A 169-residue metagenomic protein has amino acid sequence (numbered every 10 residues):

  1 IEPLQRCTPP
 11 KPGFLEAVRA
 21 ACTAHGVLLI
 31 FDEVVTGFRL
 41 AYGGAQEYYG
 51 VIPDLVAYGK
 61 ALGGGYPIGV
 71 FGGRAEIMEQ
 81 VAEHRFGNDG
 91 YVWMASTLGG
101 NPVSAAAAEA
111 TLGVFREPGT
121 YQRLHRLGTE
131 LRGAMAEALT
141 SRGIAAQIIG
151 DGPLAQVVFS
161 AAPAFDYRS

Functional and structural regions predicted by a protein language model:
I1-S169: Conserved N-terminal phosphate-binding loop of PLP-dependent enzymes in the Aspartate aminotransferase
